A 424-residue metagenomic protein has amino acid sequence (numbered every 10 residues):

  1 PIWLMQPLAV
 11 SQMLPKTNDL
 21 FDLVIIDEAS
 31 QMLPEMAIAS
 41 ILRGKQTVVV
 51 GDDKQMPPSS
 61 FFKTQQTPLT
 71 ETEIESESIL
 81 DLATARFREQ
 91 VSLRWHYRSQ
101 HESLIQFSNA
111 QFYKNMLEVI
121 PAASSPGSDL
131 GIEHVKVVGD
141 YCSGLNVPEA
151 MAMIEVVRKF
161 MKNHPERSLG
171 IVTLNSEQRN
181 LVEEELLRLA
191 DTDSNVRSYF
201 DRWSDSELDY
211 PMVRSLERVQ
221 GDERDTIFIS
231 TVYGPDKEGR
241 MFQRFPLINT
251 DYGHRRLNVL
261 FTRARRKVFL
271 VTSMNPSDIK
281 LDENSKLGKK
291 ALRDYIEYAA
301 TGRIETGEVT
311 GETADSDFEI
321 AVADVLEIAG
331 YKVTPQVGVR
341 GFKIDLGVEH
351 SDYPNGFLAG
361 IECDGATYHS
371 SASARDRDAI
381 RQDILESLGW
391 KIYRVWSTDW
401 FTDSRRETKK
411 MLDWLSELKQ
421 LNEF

Functional and structural regions predicted by a protein language model:
P1-Y113: ASCE P-loop NTPase helicase motor core
V10, D53-P57, K63-T64, Y97-H101 (+7 more regions): Conserved nucleotide-binding/hydrolysis micro-motifs of P-loop NTPases
Q31, E35-T70, R94-W95, E118-V147 (+3 more regions): Metal-dependent catalytic core segments for phosphate chemistry
K63-V91, N109, L186, A190 (+2 more regions): Helicase C-terminal subdomain and adjacent C-terminal extension
T67-R167, T272: Conserved helicase motor core of P-loop NTPases
P126-L257, T262-A264, G330: Core RecA-like ATPase module of SF1/SF2 helicases and allied nucleic-acid translocases
V325-L358: Active-site metal-binding core of divalent-cation-utilizing nuclease and nuclease-like domains
G347-D383, S387, T398-T402: Short beta-strand-loop-alpha-helix junction that forms the active-site gateway of nucleic-acid-processing nucleases
